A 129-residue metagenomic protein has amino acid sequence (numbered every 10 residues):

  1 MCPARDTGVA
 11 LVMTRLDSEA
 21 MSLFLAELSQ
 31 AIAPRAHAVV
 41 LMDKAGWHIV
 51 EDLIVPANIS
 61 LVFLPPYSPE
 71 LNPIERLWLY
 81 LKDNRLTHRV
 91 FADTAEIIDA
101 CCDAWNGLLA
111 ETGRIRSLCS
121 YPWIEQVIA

Functional and structural regions predicted by a protein language model:
M1-A129: Short functional hotspots at interaction and active-site rims
